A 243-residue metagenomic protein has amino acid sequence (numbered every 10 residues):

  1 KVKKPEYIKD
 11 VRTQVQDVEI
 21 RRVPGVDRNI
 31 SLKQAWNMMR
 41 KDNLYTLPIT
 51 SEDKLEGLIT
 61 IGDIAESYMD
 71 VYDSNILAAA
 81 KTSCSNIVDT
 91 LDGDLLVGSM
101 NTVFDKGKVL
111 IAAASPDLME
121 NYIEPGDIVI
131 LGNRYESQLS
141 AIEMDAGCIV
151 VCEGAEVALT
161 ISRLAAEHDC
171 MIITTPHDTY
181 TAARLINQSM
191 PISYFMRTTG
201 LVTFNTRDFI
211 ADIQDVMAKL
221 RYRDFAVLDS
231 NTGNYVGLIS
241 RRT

Functional and structural regions predicted by a protein language model:
K1, M39, L47-G62, M217 (+1 more regions): A glycine-centered beta-loop-beta connector
V2-I8, I61-A78, A182-A183, T243: A short, polar/charged loop-to-alpha-helix boundary motif
K4-M38, T50, S85-L96, F104-Y135 (+2 more regions): Bateman/CBS regulatory modules and CBS-like beta-alpha motifs in cytosolic regions of diverse proteins
P5, S74, S162-R197: Long, charge-dense
N29, D42-T46, S51-E52, Y68 (+1 more regions): Non-catalytic interaction/clamp surfaces of large macromolecular machines
T46-P48, I128-L131, G147-E153, A158 (+3 more regions): Short hydrophobic alpha-helical runs that function as membrane-insertion/retention elements
D63-F104, C148, H168-P176: Juxtadomain coupling helices with adjacent low-complexity linkers
N121-I123, L139-M144, S162-E167: Short loop/helix-cap segments at secondary-structure boundaries that form the rim of catalytic
